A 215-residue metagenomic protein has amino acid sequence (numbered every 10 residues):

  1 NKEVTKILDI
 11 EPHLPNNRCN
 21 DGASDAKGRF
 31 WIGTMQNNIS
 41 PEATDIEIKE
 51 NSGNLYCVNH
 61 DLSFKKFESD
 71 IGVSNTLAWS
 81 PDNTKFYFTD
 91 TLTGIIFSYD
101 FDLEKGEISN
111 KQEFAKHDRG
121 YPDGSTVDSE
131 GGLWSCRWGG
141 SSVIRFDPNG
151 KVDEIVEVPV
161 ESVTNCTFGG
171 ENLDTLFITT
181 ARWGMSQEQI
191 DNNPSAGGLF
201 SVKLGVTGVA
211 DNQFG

Functional and structural regions predicted by a protein language model:
T5-P12, L62-S69, N110-K116, K151-V156: A short beta-strand motif characteristic of beta-propeller blades
P12-R29, Q36, S52-N54, K65-K85 (+2 more regions): Beta-rich, blade/repeat-based domains predominating in secreted/periplasmic proteins but also intracellular
I32-E50, R182-S195: Short, conserved, GDST-rich strand-edge loop motifs in beta-rich repeat architectures
I32-S40, F86-T93, L133-W138, F177-W183: Conserved beta-strand positions in repeat-built beta-propeller and related beta-rich domains
E47, G53-Y56, I95-F97, S142-I144 (+1 more regions): A short loop-to-beta-strand structural motif that recurs across blades of beta-propeller domains
G94-Y99, K111, A115-K151: Loop/turn-rich, solvent-exposed surfaces of beta-rich toroidal or solenoidal domains
Y99-G106, L204-V209: Short loop/turn segments immediately following beta-strands, especially the blade-tip and inter-blade linker loops
T167-G215: Blade-level signature of beta-propeller repeat domains, shared across WD40, Kelch, NHL, RCC1 and BNR/Asp-box propellers
